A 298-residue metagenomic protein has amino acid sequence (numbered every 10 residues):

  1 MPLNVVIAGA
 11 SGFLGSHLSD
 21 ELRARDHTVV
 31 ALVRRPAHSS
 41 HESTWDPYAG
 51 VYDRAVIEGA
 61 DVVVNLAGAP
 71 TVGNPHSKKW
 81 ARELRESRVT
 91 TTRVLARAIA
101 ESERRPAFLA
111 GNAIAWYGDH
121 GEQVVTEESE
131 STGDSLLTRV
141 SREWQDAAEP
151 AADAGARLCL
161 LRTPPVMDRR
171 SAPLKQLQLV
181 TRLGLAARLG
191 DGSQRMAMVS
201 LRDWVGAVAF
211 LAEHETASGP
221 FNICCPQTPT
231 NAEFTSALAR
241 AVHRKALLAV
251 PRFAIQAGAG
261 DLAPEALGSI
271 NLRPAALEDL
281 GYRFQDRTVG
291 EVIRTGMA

Functional and structural regions predicted by a protein language model:
V5-R25: N-terminal Rossmann NAD(P)H-binding glycine-rich loop of SDR-like oxidoreductase domains
A37, H41-T91: NAD(P)H-binding glycine-rich loop region in Rossmannoid oxidoreductase-like domains and their noncatalytic homologs
T92-D134: Conserved Rossmann-fold NAD(P)-dependent oxidoreductase catalytic core, especially the SDR/UDP-sugar
N112, D146-R169: Conserved beta-loop-beta element that borders a ligand/cofactor-binding pocket
R142, A154-A156, M167-Q176, L211-F221: Glycine/proline-rich active-site loop of Rossmann-fold NAD(P)-dependent oxidoreductases
Q178-A186, Q194-T228: Alpha-helical substrate-binding/gating segment
L211-D261, R294-M297: Mid/C-terminal beta-alpha module of Rossmann-like enzyme folds, strongest in SDR-family dehydrogenases/epimerases
P264-A298: C-terminal amphipathic/interface module of NAD(P)-dependent oxidoreductases and related NAD-binding regulators
